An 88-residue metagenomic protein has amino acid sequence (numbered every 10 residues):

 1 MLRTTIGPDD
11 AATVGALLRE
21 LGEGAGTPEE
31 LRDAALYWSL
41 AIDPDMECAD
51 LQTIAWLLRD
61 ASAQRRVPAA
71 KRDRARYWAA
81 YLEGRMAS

Functional and structural regions predicted by a protein language model:
M1-A35, A79-L82: Short terminal alpha-helical segments
R3-T4, G22-E30, I42-C48, A63-R72: Charged, low-complexity interaction regions
W38-S39: Amphipathic, heptad-repeat alpha-helical segments
T53-S88: Amphipathic alpha-helical binding modules
